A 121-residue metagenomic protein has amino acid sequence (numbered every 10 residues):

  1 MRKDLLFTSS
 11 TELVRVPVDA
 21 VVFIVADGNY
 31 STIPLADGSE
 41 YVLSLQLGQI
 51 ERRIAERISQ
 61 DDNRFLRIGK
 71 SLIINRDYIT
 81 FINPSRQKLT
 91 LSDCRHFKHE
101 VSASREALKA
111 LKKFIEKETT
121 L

Functional and structural regions predicted by a protein language model:
M1-L121: Basic, polyanion-interacting recognition surfaces, primarily in bacterial LytTR/OmpR-type DNA-binding effector domains
